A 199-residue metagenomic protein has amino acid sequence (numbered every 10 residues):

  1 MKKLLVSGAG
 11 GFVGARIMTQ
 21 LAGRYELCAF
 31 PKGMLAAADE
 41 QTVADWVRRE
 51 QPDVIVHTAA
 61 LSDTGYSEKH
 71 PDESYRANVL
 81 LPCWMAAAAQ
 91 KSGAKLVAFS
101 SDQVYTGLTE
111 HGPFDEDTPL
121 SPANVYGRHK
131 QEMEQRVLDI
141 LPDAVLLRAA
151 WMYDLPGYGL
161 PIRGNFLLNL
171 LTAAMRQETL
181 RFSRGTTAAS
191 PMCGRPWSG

Functional and structural regions predicted by a protein language model:
K2-A22: N-terminal Rossmann NAD(P)H-binding glycine-rich loop of SDR-like oxidoreductase domains
S7, F30, I55-A59, L96-D102 (+2 more regions): SDR active-site strand-loop-helix element
E26-D45: Adenosine-cofactor binding site in Rossmann-like domains, unifying the SAM/SAH pocket of S-adenosylmethionine-dependent
A38, K69, A77, N124 (+1 more regions): Residue-level signal for the nucleotide or nucleotide-sugar donor/cofactor binding architecture
E40-A77, A88: NAD(P)H-binding glycine-rich loop region in Rossmannoid oxidoreductase-like domains and their noncatalytic homologs
G65-D72, G107-H111, Y158: Conserved catalytic-core motifs of eukaryotic protein kinase domains, centered on the activation segment
R76, L80-W84, K91, K95 (+3 more regions): Catalytic helix-loop patch of NAD(P)-dependent Rossmann-fold dehydrogenases
L138-A188, C193-S198: NAD(P)-dependent short-chain dehydrogenase/reductase
